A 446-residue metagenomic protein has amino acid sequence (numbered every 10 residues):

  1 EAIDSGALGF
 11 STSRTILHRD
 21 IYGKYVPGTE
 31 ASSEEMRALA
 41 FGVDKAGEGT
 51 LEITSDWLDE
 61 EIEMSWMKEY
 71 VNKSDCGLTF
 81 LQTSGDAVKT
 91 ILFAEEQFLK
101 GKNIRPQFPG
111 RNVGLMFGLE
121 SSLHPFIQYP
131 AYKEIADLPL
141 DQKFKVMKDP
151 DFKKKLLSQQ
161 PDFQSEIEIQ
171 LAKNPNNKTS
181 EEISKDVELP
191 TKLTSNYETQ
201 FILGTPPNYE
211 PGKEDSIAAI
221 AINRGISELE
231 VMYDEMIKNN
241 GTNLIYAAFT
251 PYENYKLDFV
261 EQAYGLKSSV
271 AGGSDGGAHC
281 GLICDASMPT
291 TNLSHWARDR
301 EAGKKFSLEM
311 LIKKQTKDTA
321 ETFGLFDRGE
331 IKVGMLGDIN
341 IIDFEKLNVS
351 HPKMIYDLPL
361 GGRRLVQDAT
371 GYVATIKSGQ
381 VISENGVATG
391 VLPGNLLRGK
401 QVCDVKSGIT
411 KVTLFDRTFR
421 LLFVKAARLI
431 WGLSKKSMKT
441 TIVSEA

Functional and structural regions predicted by a protein language model:
E1-I3, Y25, V43-D44, L58-D59 (+2 more regions): Polyanionic/metal-chelating signatures
E1-T50, T54-K73: Hydrophobic, small-residue-rich alpha-helical packing segments that form membrane-like cores
T12, I53, F80-T83, P106 (+1 more regions): Conserved beta-strand positions
L17-Y22, L58-W66, G85-V88, R111-G118 (+7 more regions): Flexible loop/turn segments at secondary-structure boundaries
L81-T83, G276-A278, W296-E301, M354-R364: Short beta-alpha connecting loops at secondary-structure transitions that line or flank enzyme active sites
I183-D186, D258, Q262-S269, S274-D275 (+2 more regions): C-terminal cap of metal-dependent C-N hydrolases
D215-N223, S227-E261, N292-K346: C-terminal helical cap
S383-M438, I442: Intein/HINT protein-splicing elements and their conserved insertion hotspots or analogous self-processing inserts
